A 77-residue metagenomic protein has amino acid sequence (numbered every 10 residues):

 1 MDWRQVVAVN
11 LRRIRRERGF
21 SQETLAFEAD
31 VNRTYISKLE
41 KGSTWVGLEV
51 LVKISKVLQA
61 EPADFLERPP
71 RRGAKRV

Functional and structural regions predicted by a protein language model:
M1-V6, G73-R76: A detector for short, charged/polar N-terminal pre-domain segments
V9-F27: Short basic helix-loop element that most often maps to the first helix and adjoining turn of HTH DNA-binding modules
L11, L25-A26, I36-L39, F65: Conserved hydrophobic/aromatic packing and binding residues within compact polymer-binding modules
E23, T34, T44, A63: Key DNA-contact positions within bacterial/archaeal DNA-binding proteins
E40, V50, L58: DNA major-groove recognition helix of helix-turn-helix
S43-K53: Short, basic-rich loop-to-helix N-cap that marks the start of a DNA-contacting helix
K56, D64-V77: Short, charged recognition helix plus adjacent turn of helix-turn-helix-like nucleic-acid-binding domains
